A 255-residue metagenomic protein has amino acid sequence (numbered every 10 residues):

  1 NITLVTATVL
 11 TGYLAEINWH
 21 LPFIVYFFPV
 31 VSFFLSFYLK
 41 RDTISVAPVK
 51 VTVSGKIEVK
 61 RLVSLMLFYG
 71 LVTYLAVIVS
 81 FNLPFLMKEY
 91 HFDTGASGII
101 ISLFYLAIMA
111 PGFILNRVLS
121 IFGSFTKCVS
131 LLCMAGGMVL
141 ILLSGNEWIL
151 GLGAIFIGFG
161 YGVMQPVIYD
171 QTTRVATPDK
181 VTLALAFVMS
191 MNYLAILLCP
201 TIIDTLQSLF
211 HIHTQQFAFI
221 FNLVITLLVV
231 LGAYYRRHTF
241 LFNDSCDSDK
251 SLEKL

Functional and structural regions predicted by a protein language model:
N1-Y38: Helix-loop-helix hairpin linking two adjacent transmembrane segments in secondary transporters
Y13-F27, I203-T226: A membrane-interface helix-boundary motif in multi-pass transporters
F34-R41, A218-L255: Multi-pass alpha-helical transporter architecture, strongest for 12-TM Major Facilitator/SLC carriers used
F37-L65, L255: Juxtamembrane intracellular "pre-TM" segments in multi-pass secondary transporters
R61-M109: Extracytoplasmic gate region of multi-pass secondary transporters
A110-S124, Q207-S208: Helix-to-loop junctions at the C-terminal end of transmembrane segments in multipass secondary transporters
G123-I168: C-terminal transmembrane helical hairpin of 12-TM major facilitator-type secondary transporters
T173-I212: A late C-terminal transmembrane helix in Major Facilitator Superfamily
